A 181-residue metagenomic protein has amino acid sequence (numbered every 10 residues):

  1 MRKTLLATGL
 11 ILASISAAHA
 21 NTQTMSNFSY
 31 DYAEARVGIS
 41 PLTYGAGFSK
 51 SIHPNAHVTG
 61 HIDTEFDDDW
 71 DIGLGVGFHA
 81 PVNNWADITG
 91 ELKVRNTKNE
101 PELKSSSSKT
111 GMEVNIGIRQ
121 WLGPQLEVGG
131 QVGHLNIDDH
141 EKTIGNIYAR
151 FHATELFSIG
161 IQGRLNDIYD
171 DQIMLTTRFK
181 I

Functional and structural regions predicted by a protein language model:
M1-S29: Cleavable N-terminal export/targeting peptides
H19-F66: Short glycine/proline- and aromatic-enriched beta-strand/turn motifs that initiate or cap beta-hairpins
E34, G47-S49, G75-G77, N115-I118 (+2 more regions): Outer-membrane beta-barrel architecture
V37-P41, P54, I62-F66, A80 (+5 more regions): Transmembrane beta-strands of outer-membrane beta-barrel pores
S40-Y44, D68-L74, N96, S108-M112 (+2 more regions): Residues that define the transmembrane beta-barrel architecture of outer-membrane proteins
P54-G60, P81-G90, L122-G130, F151-I161: Repeated loop/turn-to-beta-strand initiation elements of outer-membrane beta-barrel proteins
L74, H79, G145-S158, D170-I181: Outer-membrane beta-barrel "beta-signal"
Q131, I137-D138, G145-R150: Outer membrane beta-barrel transmembrane domains
